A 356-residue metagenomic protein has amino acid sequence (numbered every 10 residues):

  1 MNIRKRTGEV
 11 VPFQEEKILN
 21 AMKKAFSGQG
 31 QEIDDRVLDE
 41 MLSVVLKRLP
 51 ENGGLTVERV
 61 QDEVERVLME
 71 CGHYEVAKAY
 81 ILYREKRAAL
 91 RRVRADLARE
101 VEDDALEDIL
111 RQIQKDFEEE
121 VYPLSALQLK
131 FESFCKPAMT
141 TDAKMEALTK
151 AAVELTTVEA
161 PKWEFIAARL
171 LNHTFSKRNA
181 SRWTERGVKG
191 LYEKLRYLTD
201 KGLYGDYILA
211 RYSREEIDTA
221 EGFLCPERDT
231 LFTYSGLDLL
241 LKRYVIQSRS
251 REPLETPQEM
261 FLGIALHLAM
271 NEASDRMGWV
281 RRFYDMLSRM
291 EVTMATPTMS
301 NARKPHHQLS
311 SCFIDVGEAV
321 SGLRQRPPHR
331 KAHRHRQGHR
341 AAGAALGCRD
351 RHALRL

Functional and structural regions predicted by a protein language model:
M1-L356: Extended catalytic cores of very large enzyme megasubunits
